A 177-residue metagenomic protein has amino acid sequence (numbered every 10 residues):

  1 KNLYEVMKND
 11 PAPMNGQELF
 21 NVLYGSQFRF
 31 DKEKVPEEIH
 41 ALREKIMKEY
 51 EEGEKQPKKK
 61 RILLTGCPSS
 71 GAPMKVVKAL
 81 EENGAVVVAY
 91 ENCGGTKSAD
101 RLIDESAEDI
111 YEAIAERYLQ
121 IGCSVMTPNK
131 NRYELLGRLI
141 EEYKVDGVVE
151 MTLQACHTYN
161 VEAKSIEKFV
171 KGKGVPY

Functional and structural regions predicted by a protein language model:
K1-S98, N129: A charged, amphipathic alpha-helical module
K59-L63, D100, I114-G122: Short, flexible active-site loops
A79-V88, E105-A113, R117, I121 (+1 more regions): Hydrophobic alpha/beta core scaffold segments
A99-D100, Y159: Short Asp/Glu-rich motifs
